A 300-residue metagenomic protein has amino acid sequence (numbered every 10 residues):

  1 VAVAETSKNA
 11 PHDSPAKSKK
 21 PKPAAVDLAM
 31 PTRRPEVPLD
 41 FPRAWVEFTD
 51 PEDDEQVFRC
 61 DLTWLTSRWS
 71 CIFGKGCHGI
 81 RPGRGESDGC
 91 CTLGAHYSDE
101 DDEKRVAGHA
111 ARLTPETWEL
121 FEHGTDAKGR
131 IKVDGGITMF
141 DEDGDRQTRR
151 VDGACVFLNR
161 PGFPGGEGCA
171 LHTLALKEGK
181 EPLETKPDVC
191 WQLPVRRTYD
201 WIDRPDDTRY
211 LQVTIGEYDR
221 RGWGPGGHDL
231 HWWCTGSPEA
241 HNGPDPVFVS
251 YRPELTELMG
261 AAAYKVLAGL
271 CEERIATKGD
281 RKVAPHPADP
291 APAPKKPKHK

Functional and structural regions predicted by a protein language model:
A2-K300: Short loop/turn segments that flank or connect secondary-structure elements
